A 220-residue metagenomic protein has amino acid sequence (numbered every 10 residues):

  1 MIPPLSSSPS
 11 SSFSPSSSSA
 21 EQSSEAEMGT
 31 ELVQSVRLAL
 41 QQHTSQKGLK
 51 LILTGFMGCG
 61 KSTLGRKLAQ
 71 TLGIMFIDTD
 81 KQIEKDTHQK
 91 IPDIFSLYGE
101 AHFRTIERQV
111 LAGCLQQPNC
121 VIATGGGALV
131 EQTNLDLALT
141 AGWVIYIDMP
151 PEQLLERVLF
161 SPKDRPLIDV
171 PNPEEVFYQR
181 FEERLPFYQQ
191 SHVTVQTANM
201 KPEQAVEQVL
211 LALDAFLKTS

Functional and structural regions predicted by a protein language model:
I2-S7, F13, A20-Q46, K67 (+2 more regions): NTP-dependent small-molecule kinase module
L53: Hydrophobic anchor at the beta1->P-loop junction of P-loop NTPases
F56: P-loop (Walker A) phosphate-binding loop of NTP-binding proteins
K61: Conserved lysine of the Walker
L64: Hydrophobic positions on the alpha1 helix immediately C-terminal to the Walker A/P-loop
D78-L139, D164-P166: ATP-dependent small-molecule kinase phosphotransfer cores that center on conserved nucleotide phosphate-binding segments
G126-A128, P150-E152, M200: Short glycine-rich anion-binding loops that position phosphate/pyrophosphate groups of nucleotides and phosphorylated
T140-L185: A glycine- and Lys/Arg-enriched "phosphate-lid" helix/loop adjacent to the NTP-binding pocket of small-molecule kinases
